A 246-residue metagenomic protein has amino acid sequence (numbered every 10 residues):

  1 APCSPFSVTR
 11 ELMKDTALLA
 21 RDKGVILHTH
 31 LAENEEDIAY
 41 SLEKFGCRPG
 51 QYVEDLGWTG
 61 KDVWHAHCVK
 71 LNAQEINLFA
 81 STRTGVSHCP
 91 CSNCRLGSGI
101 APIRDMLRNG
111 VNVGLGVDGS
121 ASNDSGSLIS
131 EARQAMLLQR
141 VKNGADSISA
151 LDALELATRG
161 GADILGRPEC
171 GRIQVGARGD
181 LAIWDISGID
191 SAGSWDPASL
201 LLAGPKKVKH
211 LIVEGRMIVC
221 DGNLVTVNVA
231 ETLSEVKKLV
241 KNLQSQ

Functional and structural regions predicted by a protein language model:
A1-G85, G97-V113: Histidine/acidic residue-rich metal-binding segments in metalloenzymes
T9, M13, G46, S125 (+4 more regions): Generic structural signal for well-ordered, non-membrane alpha-helical segments in soluble metabolic enzymes
H28, C170, Q246: Flexible, glycine/charged-enriched surface loops at secondary-structure junctions
E33, P90-C94, G119-A121: Short, acidic/turn-prone active-site loops that include or flank metal/cofactor- and phosphate-binding residues
D55-D62, R104-S187, L202-G204: His/Asp/Glu-enriched, well-ordered alpha-helical/loop segment that forms or immediately abuts the divalent-metal
R95-I100, D124-G126, G193-S194: Short, charged, surface-exposed secondary-structure boundary motifs
R178-L233: C-terminal cap of metal-dependent C-N hydrolases
L233-Q246: Short, solvent-exposed cationic patches
